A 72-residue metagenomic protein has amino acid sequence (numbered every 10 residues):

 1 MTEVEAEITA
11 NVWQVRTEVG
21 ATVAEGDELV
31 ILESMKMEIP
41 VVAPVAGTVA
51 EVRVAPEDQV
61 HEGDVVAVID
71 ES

Functional and structural regions predicted by a protein language model:
M1-N11, E28-P44, E71: Short beta-strand-turn/beta-hairpin segments enriched in glycine/proline and small hydrophobics that form edge-strand
I8, V12-E18, T22, E51-V54: Short histidine-centered loop motifs in beta-beta connectors
Q14-R16, E33, E38, R53-P56 (+1 more regions): Conserved functional loop/turn residues at catalytic and ligand-binding sites
V19-L29, P56-V66: Short, well-structured beta-strand-loop connectors
A55, I69-S72: Beta-strand-rich soluble domains of envelope-associated proteins, predominantly from Gram-negative bacteria
